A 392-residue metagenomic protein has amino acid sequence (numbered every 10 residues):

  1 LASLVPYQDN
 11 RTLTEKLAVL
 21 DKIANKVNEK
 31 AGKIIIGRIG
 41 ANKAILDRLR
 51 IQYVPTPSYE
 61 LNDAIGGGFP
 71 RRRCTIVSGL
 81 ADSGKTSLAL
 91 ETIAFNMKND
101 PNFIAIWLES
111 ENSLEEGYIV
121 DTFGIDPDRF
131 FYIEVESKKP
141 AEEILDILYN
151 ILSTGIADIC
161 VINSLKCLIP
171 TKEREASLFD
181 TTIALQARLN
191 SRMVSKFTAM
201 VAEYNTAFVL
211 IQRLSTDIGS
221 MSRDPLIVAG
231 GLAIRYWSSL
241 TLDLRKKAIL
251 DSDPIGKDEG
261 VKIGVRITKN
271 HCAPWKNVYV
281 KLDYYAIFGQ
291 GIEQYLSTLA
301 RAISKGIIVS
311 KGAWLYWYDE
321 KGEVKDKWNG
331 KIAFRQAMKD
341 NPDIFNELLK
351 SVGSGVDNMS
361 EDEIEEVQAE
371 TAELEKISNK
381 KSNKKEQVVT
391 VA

Functional and structural regions predicted by a protein language model:
A2, G40, E91-T92, N96-R192 (+2 more regions): Conserved inter-motif catalytic segment of the P-loop NTP-binding fold
S3-R129, L145, S153, W328: The Walker A/P-loop phosphate-binding site
E15-K22, T56, E60, R72 (+11 more regions): Charged, alpha-helix-enriched surfaces in structured cytosolic catalytic cores of large nucleotide-utilizing machines
A24-V27, G264-K269, G312-E320: Short polybasic amphipathic segments
C74-I76, I104, D158-V161, A207-V209: Residue-level preference for the first positions of well-ordered beta-strands
I183-K305: Phosphate-binding/switch region of NTP-binding enzymes
Q294-N329: Long, well-ordered amphipathic alpha-helical subdomains in the mid-to-C-terminal portions of large enzyme subunits
L315-A392: Terminal-proximal interaction/regulatory segments of ATP-powered molecular machines
